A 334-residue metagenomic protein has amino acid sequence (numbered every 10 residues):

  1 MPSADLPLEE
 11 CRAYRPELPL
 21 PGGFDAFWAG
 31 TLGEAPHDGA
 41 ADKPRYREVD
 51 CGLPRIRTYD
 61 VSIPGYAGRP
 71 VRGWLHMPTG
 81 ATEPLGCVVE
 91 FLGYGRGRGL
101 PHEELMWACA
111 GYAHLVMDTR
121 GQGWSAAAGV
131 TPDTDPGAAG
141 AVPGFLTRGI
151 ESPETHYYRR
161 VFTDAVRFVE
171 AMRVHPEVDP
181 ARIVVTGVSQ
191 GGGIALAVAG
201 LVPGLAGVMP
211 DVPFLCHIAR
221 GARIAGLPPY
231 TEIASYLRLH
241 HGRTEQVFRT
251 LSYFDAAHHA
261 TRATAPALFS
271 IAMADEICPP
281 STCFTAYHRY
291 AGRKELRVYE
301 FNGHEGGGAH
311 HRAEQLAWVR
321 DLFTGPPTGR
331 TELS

Functional and structural regions predicted by a protein language model:
M1-I56, T328-S334: N-terminal targeting or regulatory segments adjacent to alpha/beta-hydrolase or S9 domains
G73-M77, E83-Y94, H114: Short beta-strand element of the alpha/beta-hydrolase
G99, L105-M106, Y112-T163: Cap/lid segment of the alpha/beta-hydrolase catalytic domain
G144-V188: Gly/Ser-rich "nucleophile elbow"/oxyanion-hole loop immediately N-terminal to the catalytic nucleophile in hydrolases
L196-R243, V298: Hydrolase active-site cap/lid region
A263, F269-I271, D275: Short beta-strand/loop motif that positions the catalytic acidic residue of the alpha/beta-hydrolase fold
M273-C278, E305: Acidic catalytic loop of the alpha/beta-hydrolase fold
R293, V298-L316: Histidine-bearing beta->alpha loop at or near hydrolase active sites
